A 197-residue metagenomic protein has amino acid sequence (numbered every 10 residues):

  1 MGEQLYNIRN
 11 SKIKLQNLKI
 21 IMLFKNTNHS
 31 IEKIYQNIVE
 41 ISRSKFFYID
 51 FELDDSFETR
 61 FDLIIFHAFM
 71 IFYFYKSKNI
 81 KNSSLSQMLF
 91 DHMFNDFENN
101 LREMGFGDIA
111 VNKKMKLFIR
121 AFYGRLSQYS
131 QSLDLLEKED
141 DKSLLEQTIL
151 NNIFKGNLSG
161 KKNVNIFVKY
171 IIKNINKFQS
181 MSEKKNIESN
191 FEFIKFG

Functional and structural regions predicted by a protein language model:
L5-R9, K14-F66, F72-G197: Surface/interface-facing alpha-helical segments and adjacent flexible terminal/loop regions used for partner/assembly
